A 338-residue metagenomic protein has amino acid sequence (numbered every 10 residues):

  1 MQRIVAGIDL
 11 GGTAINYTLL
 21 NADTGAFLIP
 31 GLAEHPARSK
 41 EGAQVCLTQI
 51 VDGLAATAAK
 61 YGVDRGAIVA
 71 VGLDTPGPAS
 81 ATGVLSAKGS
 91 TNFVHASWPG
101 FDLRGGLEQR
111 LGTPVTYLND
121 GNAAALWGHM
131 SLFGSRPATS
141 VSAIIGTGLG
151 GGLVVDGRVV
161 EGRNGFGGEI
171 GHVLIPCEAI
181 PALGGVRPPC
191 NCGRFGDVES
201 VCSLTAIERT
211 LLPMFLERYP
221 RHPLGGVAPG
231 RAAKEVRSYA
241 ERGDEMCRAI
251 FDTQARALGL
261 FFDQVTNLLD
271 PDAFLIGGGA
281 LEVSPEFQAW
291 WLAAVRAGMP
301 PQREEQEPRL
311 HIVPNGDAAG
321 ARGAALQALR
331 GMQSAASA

Functional and structural regions predicted by a protein language model:
Q2-T48, S86-S90, G165, I175: Short glycine-rich, Thr/Ser-proximal phosphate-binding strand/loop in the N-terminal lobe of ATP-dependent enzymes
G7, T116-M130, E282-A338: Glycine-rich phosphate-binding/hydrolytic loop that grips phosphoryl groups
A14-I15, V265, L269-V295: Glycine-rich phosphate-binding loops at beta-strand->alpha-helix junctions
F27-A67, A96-W98, R242-E245: N-terminal phosphate-binding loop and adjacent alpha-helix
Q44-T48, A67-A70, G77-T139, G184 (+1 more regions): Glycine-rich phosphate-binding loop and adjoining helix at the ATP-binding site of ATP-dependent phosphoryl-transfer
I50-V71, P114-V115, F262-F274: Phosphate/pyrophosphate-binding loops at sites that engage ATP/ADP/AMP, CoA/4′-phosphopantetheine, polyphosphate
F133-V201: Glycine-rich phosphate-binding loop of actin/hexokinase-like ATP-binding domains
P188, R194-A273, P308: A mobile "lid/hinge" subdomain adjacent to the ATP/sugar-phosphate binding pocket shared across diverse ATP-dependent
